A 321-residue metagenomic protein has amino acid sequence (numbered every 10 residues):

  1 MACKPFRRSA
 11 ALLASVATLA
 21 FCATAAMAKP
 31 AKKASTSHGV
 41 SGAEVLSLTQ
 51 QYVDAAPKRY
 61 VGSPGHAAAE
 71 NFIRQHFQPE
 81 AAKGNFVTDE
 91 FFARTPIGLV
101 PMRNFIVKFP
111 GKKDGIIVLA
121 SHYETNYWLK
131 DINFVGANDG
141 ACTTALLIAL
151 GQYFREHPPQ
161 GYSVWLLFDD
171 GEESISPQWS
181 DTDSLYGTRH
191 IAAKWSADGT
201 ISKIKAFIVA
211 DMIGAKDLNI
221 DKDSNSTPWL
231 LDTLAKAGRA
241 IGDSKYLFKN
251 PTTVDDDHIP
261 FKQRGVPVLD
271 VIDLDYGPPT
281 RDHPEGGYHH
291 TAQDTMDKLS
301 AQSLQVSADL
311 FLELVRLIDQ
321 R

Functional and structural regions predicted by a protein language model:
A2-A14: Bacterial N-terminal signal peptides that target proteins for export
L13-C22: Bacterial N-terminal signal peptides
C22-P30: Boundary at the C-terminal end of the N-terminal hydrophobic targeting segment
P30-E70, E80, W128, T280-K298: N-terminal capping segment at the start of a domain
G39, A206, I213-R321: Active-site-adjacent substrate-binding region of metalloamidase/peptidase-like peptide-processing proteins
S47-K112: A non-catalytic alpha/beta surface segment that caps or lines the substrate-entry region of metallo-dependent hydrolase
Y60, F92-T95, K112-K113, Y123-Y127 (+4 more regions): Solvent-exposed loop/turn segments at secondary-structure junctions within structured extracellular/periplasmic domains
P101, D131-T233, I241, K245 (+2 more regions): Acidic/histidine-rich catalytic neighborhood of metal-dependent amide-processing enzymes
